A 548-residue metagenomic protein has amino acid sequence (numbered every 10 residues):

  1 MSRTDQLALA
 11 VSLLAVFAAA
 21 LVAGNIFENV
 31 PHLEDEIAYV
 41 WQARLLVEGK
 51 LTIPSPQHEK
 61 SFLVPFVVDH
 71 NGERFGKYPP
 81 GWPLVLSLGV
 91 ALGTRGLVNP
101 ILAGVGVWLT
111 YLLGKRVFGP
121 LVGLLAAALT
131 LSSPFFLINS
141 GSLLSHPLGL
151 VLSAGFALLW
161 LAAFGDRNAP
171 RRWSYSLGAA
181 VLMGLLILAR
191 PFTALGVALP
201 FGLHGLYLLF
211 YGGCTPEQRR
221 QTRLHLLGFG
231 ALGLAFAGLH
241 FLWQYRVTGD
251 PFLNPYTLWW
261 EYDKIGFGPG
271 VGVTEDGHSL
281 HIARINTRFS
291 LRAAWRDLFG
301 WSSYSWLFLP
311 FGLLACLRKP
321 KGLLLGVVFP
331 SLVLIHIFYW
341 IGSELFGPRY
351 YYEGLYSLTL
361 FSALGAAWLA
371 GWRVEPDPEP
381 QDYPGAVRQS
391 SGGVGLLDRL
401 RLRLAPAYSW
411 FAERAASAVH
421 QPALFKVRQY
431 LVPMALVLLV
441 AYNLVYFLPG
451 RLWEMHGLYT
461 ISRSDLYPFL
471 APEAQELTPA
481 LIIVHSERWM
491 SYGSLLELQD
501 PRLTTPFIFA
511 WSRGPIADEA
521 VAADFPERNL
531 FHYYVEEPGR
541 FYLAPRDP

Functional and structural regions predicted by a protein language model:
L7-L13, G202, G230-L234, L360 (+1 more regions): Signature aromatic-anchored transmembrane alpha helix within multi-pass, membrane-resident enzymes that catalyze glycan
A8-S12, L92, W108-S133, L150-V151 (+7 more regions): Transmembrane-helix signature of polytopic, membrane-embedded enzymes that assemble or transfer cell-envelope glycans
Y39-V40, N139-S140, H146, A189 (+5 more regions): Hydrophobic/aromatic-rich transmembrane helices and adjacent perimembrane loops
V85, K115-F118, F156-S176, L186 (+3 more regions): Membrane-interface transmembrane helices that cradle and orient dolichyl/undecaprenyl
R95-L121, G155-L159, F311: Transmembrane-helix motifs of polytopic, lipid-linked glycan transferases
V105-V107, H204, Y211, R288-G326 (+1 more regions): Hydrophobic, aromatic-rich transmembrane alpha-helices and their immediate juxtamembrane boundary segments
G123-L131, A154, L158, A179 (+2 more regions): Short helix- or helix-capping micro-motifs that position conserved polar/aromatic residues at function-defining sites
L159-R167, R172, G196-A237, F241-L242 (+5 more regions): Perimembrane helix-loop-helix junctions
